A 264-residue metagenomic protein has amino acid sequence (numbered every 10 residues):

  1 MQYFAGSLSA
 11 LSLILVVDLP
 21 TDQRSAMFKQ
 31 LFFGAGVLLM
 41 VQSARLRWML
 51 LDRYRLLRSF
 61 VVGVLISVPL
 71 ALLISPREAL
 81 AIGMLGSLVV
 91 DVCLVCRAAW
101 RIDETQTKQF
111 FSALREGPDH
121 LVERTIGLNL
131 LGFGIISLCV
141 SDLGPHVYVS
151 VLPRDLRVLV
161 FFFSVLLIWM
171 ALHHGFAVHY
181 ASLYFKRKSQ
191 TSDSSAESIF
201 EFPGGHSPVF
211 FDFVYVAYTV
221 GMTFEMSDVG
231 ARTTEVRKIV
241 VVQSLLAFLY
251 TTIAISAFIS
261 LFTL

Functional and structural regions predicted by a protein language model:
A5-L11, L51-L70: The first (N-terminal) embedded transmembrane alpha-helix
S9, V61-G63, V122-C139, Y215-T219 (+1 more regions): Hydrophobic alpha-helical transmembrane segments of multi-pass integral membrane proteins
D18-D22, V68-A81: Short, hydrophobic transmembrane alpha-helix segments
S75-D91, R157-L172: Alpha-helical transmembrane segments
K108-G127: Juxtamembrane helix-capping/reentrant segments at transmembrane boundaries
L166-S189: Transmembrane alpha-helix/helix-exit interface in multi-pass inner-membrane proteins
Y184-K186, Q190-V229: Membrane-proximal soluble regions of multi-pass membrane proteins
D212-T219, S227-L264: Pore domain of cation channels
